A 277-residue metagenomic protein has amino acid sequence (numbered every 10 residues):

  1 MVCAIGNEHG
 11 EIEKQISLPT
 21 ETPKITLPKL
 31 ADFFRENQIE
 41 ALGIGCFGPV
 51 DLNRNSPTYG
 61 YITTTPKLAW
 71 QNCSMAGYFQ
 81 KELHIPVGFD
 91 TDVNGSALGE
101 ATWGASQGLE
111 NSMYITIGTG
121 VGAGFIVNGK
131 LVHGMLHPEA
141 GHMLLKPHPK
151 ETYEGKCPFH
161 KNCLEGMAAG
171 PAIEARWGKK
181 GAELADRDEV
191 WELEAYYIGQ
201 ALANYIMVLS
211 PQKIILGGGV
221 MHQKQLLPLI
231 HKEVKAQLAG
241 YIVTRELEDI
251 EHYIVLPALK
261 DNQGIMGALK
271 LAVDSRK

Functional and structural regions predicted by a protein language model:
M1-I12, Y114-K130: Gly/Thr-rich phosphate-binding beta-strand-loop-beta motif of the actin/hexokinase/Hsp70
M1-L42, V50-T58, G77-V87, G99-L109 (+1 more regions): ATP-binding/phosphotransfer module of carbohydrate and carboxylate kinases, centering on a glycine-rich
F47-V50, G118-G120: Short glycine-rich anion-binding loops that position phosphate/pyrophosphate groups of nucleotides and phosphorylated
S56-Q71: A charged helix-plus-loop insertion that forms the helical arch/lid used to bind and gate nucleic-acid substrates
D92, G118, A268: Active-site glycine-centered loops adjacent to acidic/histidine catalytic or metal-binding residues that shape
S96-T102, A123-F125, L144: Adenylate-forming
Q107-S112, N128-H137: Bacterial carbohydrate/catabolite-sensing allosteric modules
V132-P149: A conserved active-site-flanking secondary-structure segment within enzyme catalytic domains
